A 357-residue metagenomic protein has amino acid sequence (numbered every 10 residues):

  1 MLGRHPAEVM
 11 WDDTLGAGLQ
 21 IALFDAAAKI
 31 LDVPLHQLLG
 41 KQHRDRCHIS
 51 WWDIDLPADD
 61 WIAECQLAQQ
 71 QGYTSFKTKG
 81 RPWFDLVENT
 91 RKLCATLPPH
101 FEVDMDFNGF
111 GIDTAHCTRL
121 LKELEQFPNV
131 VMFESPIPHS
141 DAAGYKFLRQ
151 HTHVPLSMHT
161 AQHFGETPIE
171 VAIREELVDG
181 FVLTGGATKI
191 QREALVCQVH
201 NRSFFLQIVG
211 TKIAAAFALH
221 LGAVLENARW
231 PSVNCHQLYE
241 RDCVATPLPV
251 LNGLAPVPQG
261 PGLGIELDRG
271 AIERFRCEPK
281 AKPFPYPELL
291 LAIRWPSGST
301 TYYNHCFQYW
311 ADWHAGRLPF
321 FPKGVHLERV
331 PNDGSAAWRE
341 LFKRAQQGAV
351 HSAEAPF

Functional and structural regions predicted by a protein language model:
M1, A7, N129, S140-P155 (+5 more regions): Shared catalytic-loop signature of beta/alpha-barrel
M1-L31, W295-T300: Metal- or metallocofactor-binding catalytic centers and their adjacent structured scaffolds across diverse enzyme
L19, D32, F76, F133 (+3 more regions): Conserved, mostly hydrophobic/aromatic
Q20-D25, H36, R91, T118 (+3 more regions): Predominant activation on well-ordered alpha-helical scaffold segments within soluble catalytic domains
K29, V33-R46, A255: N-terminal amphipathic alpha-helix/helix-capping segment at the start of soluble metabolic enzymes
P34, T74, E102, P155 (+1 more regions): Residue-level detector of anion-binding/catalytic polar loops
G40, R44-T152: Metal-dependent enolase-superfamily TIM-barrel catalytic cores that perform enediolate-based chemistry
A245-F357: C-terminal extensions of enzymes
